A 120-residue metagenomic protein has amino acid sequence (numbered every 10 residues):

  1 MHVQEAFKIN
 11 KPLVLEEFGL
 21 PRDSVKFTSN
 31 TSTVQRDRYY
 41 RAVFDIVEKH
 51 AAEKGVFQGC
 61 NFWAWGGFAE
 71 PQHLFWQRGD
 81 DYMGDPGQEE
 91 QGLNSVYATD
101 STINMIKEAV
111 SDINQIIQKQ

Functional and structural regions predicted by a protein language model:
M1-K26: Glycoside hydrolase catalytic-domain groove-lining segments
V25-Q120: Aromatic-rich peripheral "rim/lid" segments of glycoside hydrolase catalytic domains that contact and position glycan
